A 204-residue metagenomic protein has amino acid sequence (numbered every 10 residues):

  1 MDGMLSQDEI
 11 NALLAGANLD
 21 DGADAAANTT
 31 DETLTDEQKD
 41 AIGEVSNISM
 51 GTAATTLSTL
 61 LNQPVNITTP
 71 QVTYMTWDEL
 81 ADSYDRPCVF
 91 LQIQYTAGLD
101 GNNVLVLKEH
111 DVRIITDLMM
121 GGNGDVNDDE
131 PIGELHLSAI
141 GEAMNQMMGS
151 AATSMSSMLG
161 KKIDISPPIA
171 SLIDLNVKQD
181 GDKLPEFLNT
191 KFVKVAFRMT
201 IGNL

Functional and structural regions predicted by a protein language model:
D2-Q7, A15-G16, T30-D31, T35 (+1 more regions): Composition-driven recognition of glycine/serine/threonine/acidic- and proline-rich low-complexity segments and repeats
N18-N28: N-terminal glycine-rich anion-binding loops that anchor highly charged ligand groups
